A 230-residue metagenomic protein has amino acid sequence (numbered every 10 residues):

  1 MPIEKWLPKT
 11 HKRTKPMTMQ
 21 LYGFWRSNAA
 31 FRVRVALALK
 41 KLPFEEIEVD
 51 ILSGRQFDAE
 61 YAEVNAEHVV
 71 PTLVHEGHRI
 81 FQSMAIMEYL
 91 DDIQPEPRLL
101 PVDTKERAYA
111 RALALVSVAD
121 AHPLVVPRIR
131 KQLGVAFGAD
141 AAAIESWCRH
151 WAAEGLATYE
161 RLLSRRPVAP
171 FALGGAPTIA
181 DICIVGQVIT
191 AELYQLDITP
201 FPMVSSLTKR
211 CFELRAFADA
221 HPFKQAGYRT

Functional and structural regions predicted by a protein language model:
E4-S146: GST-like domain detector, emphasizing the conserved glutathione-binding G-site in the N-terminal thioredoxin-like
F31, G54, T208, Y228-R229: Generic structural signal for helix capping and beta-alpha/helix-loop junctions
E45-I47, T199, D219-A220: A local structural micro-motif
I51-L52, S205, Q225: Conserved beta-strand edge residues that scaffold enzyme active sites
E63, E213, P222: Phosphate-coordinating loops and pocket residues in cytosolic domains that bind phosphorylated ligands
A121-E213: GST-like fold's C-terminal all-alpha helical module
F217-T230: Terminal-tail/helix-coil boundary detector
